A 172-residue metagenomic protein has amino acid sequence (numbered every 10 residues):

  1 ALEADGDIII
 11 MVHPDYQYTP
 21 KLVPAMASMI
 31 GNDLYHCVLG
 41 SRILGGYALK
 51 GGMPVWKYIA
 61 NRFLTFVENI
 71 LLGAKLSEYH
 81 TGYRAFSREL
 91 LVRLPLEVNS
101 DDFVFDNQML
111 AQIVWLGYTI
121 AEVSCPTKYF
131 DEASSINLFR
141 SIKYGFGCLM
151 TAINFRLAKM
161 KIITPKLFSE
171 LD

Functional and structural regions predicted by a protein language model:
A1-E3, I8, P20-F103, F130-I142 (+1 more regions): Acceptor/aglycone-binding surface of glycosyltransferases and processive sugar-polymer synthases
Y16-Y18: Acidic metal-phosphate-binding loop of nucleotide-sugar-dependent transferases
A74-K75, N99-D101, L110-K128: Catalytic donor-sugar/metal-binding loop of nucleotide-sugar-dependent glycosyltransferases
N107: DNA-recognition element of transcription regulators
G117-D172: C-terminal catalytic/acceptor-binding lobe
